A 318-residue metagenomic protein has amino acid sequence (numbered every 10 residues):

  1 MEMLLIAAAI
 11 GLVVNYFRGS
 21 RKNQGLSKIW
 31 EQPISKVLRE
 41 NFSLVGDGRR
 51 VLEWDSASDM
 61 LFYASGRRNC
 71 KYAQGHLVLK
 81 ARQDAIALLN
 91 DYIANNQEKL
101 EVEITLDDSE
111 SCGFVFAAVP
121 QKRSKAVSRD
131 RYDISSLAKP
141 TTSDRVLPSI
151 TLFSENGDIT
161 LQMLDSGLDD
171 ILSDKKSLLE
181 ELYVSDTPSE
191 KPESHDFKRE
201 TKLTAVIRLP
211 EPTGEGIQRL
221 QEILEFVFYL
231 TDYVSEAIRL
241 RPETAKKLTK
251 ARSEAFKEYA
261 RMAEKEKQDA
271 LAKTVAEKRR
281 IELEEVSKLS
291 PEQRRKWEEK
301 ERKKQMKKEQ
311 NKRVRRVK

Functional and structural regions predicted by a protein language model:
E2-R18: Single-pass alpha-helical transmembrane signal-anchor segments
A7, Q24-K28, L220, L224: Generic preference for well-ordered alpha-helical elements
Y16-N95: N-terminal topogenic membrane-targeting module
S35, S43, A57-D59, I86 (+6 more regions): Intrinsically disordered, low-complexity regions
K36-R39, S43, S173, V184 (+2 more regions): Generic surface-pattern signal
A64-F228, D232: Structured extramembrane domains adjacent to transmembrane segments
P188-V317: Long, compositionally biased interface segments
